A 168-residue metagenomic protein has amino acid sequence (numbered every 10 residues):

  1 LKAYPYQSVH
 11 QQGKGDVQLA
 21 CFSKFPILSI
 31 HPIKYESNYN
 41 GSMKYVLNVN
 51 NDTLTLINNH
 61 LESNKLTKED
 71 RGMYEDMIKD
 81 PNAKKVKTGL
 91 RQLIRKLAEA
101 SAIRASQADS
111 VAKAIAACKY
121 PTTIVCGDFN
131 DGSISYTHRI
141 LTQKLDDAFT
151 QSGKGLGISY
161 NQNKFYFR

Functional and structural regions predicted by a protein language model:
L1-E75: Structured beta-strand-rich core segments of catalytic domains in phosphoester-bond hydrolases
Q7-C21, R95, E99-I124, F129-R168: Active site of divalent-metal-dependent phosphoester/diester hydrolases
G15, Y39, N51-D52, K85-Q92 (+1 more regions): Short C-terminal domain-edge/linker segments immediately following a structured domain
M43-Y45, M77-P81, L145-F149, G153-K154: Short, surface-exposed linear patches
N58-L61, K87-L90, T123-D128: Short charge-dense sequence patches
R71-L97: A solvent-exposed, charged loop/short amphipathic helix patch at secondary-structure junctions
